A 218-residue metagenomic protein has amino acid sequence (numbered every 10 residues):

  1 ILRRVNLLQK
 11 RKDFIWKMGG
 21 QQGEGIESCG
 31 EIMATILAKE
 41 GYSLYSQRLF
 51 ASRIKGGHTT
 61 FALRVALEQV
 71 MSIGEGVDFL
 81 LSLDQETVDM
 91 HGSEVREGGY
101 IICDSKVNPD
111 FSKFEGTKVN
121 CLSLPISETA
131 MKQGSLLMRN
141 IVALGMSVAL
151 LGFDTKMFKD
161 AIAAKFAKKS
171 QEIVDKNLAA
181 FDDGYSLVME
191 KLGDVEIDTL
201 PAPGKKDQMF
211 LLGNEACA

Functional and structural regions predicted by a protein language model:
L2-A218: Active-site cofactor/cluster-binding pocket
